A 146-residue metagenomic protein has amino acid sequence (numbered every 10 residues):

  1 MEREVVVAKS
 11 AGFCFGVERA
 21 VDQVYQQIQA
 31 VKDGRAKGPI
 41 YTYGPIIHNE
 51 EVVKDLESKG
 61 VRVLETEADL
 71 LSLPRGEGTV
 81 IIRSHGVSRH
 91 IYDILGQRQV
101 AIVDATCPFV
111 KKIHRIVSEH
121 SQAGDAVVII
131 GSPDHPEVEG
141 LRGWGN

Functional and structural regions predicted by a protein language model:
M1-N146: The feature marks the mature, well-folded catalytic cores of soluble enzymes
